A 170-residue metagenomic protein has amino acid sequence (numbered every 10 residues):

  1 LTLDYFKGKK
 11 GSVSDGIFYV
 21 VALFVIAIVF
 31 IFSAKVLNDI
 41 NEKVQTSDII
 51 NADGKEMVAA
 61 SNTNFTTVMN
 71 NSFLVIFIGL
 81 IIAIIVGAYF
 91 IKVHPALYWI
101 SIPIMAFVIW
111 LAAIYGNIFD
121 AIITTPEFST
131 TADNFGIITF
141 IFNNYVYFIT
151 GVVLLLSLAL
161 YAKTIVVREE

Functional and structural regions predicted by a protein language model:
L1-V21: Glycine-centered recognition micro-motifs in short, flexible terminal segments and loops
F18-E170: Long, compositionally biased, intrinsically disordered regions
